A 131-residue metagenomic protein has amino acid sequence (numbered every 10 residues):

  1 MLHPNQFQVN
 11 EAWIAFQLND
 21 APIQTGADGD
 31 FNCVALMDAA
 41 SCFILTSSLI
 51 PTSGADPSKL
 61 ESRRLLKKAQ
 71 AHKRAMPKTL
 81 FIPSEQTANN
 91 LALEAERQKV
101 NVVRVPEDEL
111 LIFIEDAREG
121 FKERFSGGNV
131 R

Functional and structural regions predicted by a protein language model:
M1-R131: Secondary-structure boundary/capping micro-motif
